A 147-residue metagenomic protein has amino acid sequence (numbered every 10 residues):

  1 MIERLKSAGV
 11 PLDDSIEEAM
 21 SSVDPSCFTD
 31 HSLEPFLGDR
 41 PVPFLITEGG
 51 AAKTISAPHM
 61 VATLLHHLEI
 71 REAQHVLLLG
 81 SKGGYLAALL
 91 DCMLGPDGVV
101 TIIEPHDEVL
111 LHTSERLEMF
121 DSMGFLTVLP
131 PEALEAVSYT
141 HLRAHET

Functional and structural regions predicted by a protein language model:
M1-H75, K82, A88, C92 (+1 more regions): Class I SAM-dependent transferase core
P25-F28, S122, T147: Generic structural signal for secondary-structure transition and capping sites
I70, L94-P96, S122: Short, structurally constrained coil/turn elements that cap an alpha-helix or connect an alpha-helix to the following
M93-L94, L117: Active-site catalytic pocket residues across diverse enzymes, especially alpha/beta-hydrolases
V99-E104: Conserved SAM-binding motif I beta-strand of class I
D107-E108: Helix N-cap at the beta1-alpha1 junction of Rossmann-like dinucleotide-binding domains, i.e., the first residues
S114-S138: S-adenosyl-L-methionine
T140-T147: Conserved small/polar residues in nucleotide/adenosyl-binding loops
